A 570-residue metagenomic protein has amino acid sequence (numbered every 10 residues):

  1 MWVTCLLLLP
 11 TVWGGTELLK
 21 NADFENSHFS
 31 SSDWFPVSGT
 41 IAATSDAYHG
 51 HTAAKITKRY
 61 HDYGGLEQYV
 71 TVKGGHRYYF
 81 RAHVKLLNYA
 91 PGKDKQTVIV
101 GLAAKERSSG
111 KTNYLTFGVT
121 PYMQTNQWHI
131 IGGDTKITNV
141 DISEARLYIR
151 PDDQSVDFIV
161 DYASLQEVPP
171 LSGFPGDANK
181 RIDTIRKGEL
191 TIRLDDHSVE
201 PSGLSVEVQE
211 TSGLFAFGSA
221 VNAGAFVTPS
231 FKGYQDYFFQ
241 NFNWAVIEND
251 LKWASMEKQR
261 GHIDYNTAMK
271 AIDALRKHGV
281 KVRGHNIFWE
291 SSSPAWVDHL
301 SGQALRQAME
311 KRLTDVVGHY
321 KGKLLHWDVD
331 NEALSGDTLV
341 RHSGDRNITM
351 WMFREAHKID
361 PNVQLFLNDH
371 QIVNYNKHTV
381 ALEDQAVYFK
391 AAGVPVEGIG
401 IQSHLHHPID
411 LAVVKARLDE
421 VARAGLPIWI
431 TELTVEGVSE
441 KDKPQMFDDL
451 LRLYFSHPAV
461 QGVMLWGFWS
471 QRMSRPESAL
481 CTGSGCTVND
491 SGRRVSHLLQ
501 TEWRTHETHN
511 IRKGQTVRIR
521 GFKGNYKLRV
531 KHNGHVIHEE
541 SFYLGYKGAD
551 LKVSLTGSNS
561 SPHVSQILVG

Functional and structural regions predicted by a protein language model:
W2-V221, A225-D236, N241, G302-Q303 (+1 more regions): Extracellular and organelle-lumenal recognition/adhesion modules and their flexible linkers in secreted
Y89, Q240, W244-K258, T267-N374: Substrate-binding cleft and catalytic face of glycoside hydrolase catalytic domains, especially the flexible beta-alpha
A163, N362, D369-N376, V380-E436: Acidic/histidine-rich catalytic cores of soluble enzymes
F174-D177, D183, A295-L300, L305 (+7 more regions): Aromatic-rich peripheral "rim/lid" segments of glycoside hydrolase catalytic domains that contact and position glycan
G213-A216, Q240-W244, R276-K281, K321-H326 (+4 more regions): Loop/turn elements at helix/coil->beta-strand transitions in domains of secreted/extracellular proteins
S219-A223, I247-N249, G284-F288, D328-N331 (+4 more regions): A cross-domain feature marking catalytic cores of carbohydrate-active enzymes and several ubiquitous metabolic/repair
N222-F231, W253-N266, S293, L334-G344 (+4 more regions): Acidic-and-aromatic substrate-binding clefts and catalytic sites of carbohydrate-active enzymes
A225-F239, Q307-V316, K377-F389, K443-L453: Short, acidic/polar
